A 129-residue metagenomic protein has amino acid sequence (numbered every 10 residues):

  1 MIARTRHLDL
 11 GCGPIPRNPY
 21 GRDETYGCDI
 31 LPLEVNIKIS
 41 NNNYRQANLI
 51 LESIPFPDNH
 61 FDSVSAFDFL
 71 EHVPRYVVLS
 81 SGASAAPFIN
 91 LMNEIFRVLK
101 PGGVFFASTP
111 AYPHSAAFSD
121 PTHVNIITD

Functional and structural regions predicted by a protein language model:
R6-E52: Class I SAM-dependent methyltransferase SAM/SAH-binding core
L51-S65: A short acidic, Gly/Pro-enriched loop at the edge of an enzyme's catalytic core that lines a small-molecule cofactor
S63-F69, R75: A short beta-strand submotif of the Rossmann-like class I SAM-dependent methyltransferase core that lines
H72-V77, S84: A short His-aromatic
A83-P101: A short glycine-rich, Lys/Arg-flanked "PGG" loop and its adjoining helix->strand segment in the class I
G102-T109: Conserved beta-strand signature within the Rossmann-like core of class I S-adenosyl-L-methionine
P110-S115: Short "lid" loop at the C-terminus of a central beta-strand within the Rossmann-like core of SAM-dependent
F118-D129: Conserved Class I S-adenosyl-L-methionine
